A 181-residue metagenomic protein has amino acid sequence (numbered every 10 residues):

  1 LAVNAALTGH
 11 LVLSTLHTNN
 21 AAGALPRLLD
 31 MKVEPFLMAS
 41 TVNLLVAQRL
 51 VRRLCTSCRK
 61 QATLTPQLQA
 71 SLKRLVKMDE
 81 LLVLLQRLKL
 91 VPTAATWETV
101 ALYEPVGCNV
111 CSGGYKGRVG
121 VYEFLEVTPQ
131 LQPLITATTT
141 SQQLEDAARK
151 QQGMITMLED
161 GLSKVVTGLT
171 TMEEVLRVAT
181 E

Functional and structural regions predicted by a protein language model:
L1-E181: Short, flexible helix-loop junctions that flank or precede catalytic/ligand sites
